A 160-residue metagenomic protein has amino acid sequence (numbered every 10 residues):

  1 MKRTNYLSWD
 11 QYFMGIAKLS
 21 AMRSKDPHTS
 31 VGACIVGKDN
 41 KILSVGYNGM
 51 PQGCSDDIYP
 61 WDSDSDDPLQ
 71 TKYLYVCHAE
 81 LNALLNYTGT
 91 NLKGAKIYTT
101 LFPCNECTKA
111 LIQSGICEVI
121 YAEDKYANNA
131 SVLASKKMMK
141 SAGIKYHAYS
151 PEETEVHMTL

Functional and structural regions predicted by a protein language model:
M1-L160: Zinc-dependent deaminase catalytic domain
